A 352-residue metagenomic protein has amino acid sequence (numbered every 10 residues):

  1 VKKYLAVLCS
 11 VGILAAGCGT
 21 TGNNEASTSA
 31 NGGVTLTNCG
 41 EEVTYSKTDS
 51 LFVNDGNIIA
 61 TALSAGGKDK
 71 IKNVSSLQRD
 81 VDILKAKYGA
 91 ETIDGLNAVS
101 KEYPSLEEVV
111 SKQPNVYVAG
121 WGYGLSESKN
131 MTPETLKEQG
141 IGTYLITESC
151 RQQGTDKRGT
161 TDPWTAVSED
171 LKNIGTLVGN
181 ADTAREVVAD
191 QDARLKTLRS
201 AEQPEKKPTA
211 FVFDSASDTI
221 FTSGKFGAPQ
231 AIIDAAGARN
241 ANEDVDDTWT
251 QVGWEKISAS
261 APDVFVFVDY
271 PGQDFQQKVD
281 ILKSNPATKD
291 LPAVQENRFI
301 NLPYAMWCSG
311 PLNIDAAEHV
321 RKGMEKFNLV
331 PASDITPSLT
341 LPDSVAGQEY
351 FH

Functional and structural regions predicted by a protein language model:
K2-S10, A16-T61, T176-F213, F327-H352: Bacterial Sec-exported substrate-binding components of ABC uptake systems
N38, L96-E107, E127, V245-W254: Short helix-initiation/N-cap motifs at beta->coil->alpha
D55, I59-K112, V116-L125: A short, structured surface patch at a secondary-structure boundary
N57-A60, L77-D80, V116-Y117, G122-S126 (+5 more regions): Solvent-exposed loop/turn segments at secondary-structure junctions within structured extracellular/periplasmic domains
D80-V81, Y123-M131, I141-N173, K206-Q230: Extracytoplasmic ligand-binding site segments that recognize negatively charged/polar headgroups
I83, T222-W249: Alpha-helical, coiled-coil/dimerization segments enriched in small aliphatic residues
Y103-V116, M131-E134, V252-A261: Short helices/loops that flank or line small-molecule/ion binding pockets
T161-D170, R185, D244-V245, F267-H352: Structured C-terminal subdomain patch of bacterial secreted/periplasmic proteins
